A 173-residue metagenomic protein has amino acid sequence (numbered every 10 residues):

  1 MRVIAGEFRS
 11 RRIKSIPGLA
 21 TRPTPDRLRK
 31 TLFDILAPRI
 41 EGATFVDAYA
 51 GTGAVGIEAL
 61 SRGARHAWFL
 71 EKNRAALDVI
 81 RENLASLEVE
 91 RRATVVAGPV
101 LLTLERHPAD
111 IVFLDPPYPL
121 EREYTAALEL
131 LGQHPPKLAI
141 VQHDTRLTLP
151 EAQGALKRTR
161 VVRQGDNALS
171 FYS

Functional and structural regions predicted by a protein language model:
M1-S173: Class I S-adenosyl-L-methionine-dependent methyltransferase catalytic core
